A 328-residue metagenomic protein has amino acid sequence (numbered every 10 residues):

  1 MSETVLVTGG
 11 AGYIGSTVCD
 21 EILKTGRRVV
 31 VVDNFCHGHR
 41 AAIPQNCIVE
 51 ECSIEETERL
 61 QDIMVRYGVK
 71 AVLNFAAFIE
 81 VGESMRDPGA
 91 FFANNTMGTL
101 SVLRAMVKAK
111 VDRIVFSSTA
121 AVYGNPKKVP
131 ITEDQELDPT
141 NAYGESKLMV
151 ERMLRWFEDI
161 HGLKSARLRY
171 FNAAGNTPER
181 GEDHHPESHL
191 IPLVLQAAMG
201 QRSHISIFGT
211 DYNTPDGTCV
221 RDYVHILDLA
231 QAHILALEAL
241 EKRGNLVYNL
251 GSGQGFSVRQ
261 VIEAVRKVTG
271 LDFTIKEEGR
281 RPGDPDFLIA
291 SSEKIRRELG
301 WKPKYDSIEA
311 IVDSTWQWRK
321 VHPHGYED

Functional and structural regions predicted by a protein language model:
M1-A173: N-terminal Rossmann-like NAD(P)+-binding domain of SDR-like oxidoreductases, especially those catalyzing
A41-I43, K127-V129, T177-E182, C219-V220 (+1 more regions): Short aromatic-enriched loop/helix-cap "lid" or pocket-rim segments at secondary-structure transitions that line
V81-M85, N176-R180, P215-G217: A short acidic, helix-capping loop that chelates divalent metal ions and anchors anionic groups
F92, T140-L148, H184-P192, D222-Y223: Short-chain dehydrogenase/reductase
T177-E187, V194-A197, S203: Hydrophobic, Gly/Ser/Ala-rich alpha-helical and linker tracts in large acyl-processing enzymes of secondary/lipid
L193-D328: C-terminal substrate-binding subdomain of Rossmann-fold SDR/epimerase-dehydratase oxidoreductases
